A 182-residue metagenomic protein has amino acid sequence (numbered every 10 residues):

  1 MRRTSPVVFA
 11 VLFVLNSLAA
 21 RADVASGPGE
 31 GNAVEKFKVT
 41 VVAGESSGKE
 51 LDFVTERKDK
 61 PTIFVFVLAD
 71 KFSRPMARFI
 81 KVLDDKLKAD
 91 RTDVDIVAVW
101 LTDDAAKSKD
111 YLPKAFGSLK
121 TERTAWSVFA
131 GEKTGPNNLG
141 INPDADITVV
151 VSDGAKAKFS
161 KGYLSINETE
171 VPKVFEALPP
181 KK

Functional and structural regions predicted by a protein language model:
M1-S5: Positively charged n-region of N-terminal signal peptides that target proteins for export
V8-S17: Bacterial N-terminal signal peptides
L18-V41: N-proximal helix/coil linker or "cap" segments that precede and/or mark the start of modular domains
K38-I63, V82-D85: A short beta-strand-turn-helix
L51-R78, D95-V97: Short active-site neighborhood of thiol/selenol oxidoreductases, capturing the structured segment around
D70-K88, S108-D110: Typically the conserved alpha-helix immediately C-terminal to a functionally engaged Cys/Sec in thioredoxin-like
P113-N142: Short, internal strand/loop/helix patches that form the active-site neighborhood or redox-interaction surface
T148-K182: Thiol-/selenol-based redox modules, centered on thioredoxin-like and closely related oxidoreductase domains
